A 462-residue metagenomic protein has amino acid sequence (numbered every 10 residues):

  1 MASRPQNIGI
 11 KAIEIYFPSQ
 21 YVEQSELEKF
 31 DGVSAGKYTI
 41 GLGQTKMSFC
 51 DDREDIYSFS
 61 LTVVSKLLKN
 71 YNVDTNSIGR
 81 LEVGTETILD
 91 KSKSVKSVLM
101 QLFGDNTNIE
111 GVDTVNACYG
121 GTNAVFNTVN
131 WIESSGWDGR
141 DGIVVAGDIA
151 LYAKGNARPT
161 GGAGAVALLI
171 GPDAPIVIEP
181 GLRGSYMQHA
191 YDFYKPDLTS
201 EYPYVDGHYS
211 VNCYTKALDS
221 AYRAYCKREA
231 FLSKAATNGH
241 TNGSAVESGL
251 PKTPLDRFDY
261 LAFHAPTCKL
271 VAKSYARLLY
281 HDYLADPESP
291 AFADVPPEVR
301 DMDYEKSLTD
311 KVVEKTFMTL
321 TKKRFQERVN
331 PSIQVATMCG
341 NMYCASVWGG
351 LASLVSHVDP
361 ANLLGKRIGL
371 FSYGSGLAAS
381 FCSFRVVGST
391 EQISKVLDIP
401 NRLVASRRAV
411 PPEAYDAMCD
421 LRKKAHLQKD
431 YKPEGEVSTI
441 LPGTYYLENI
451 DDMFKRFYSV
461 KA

Functional and structural regions predicted by a protein language model:
M1-R53, A157-E247, L377, F381-A462: Condensing-enzyme catalytic core mediating Claisen C-C bond formation in acyl metabolism
I10, D55-T122, S244-E247, K252-R277 (+1 more regions): Conserved beta-ketoacyl condensing-enzyme motif
E14-Y16, V83-D90, N116-G121, V145-L151 (+2 more regions): Acidic, glycine-rich active-site loops and adjacent beta-strand->loop/helix elements that engage anionic groups
K37-G41, T45-S58, E86-D141, H281-S346: Conserved catalytic cysteine-centered active-site region of acyl-thioester-dependent Claisen-condensing enzymes
I109-N123, G155-R158, Y202-S210, R257-L261 (+2 more regions): Cysteine-centered functional microenvironments
E133-L168: Flexible, glycine-rich active-site loops centered on histidine and acidic residues that chelate a metal or position
V211-G243, P251-F258, A262-P290, P297-E298: A conserved active-site cap/scaffold subdomain adjacent to cofactor or substrate pockets
M302-K311, Q326-R408: C-terminal catalytic subdomain
